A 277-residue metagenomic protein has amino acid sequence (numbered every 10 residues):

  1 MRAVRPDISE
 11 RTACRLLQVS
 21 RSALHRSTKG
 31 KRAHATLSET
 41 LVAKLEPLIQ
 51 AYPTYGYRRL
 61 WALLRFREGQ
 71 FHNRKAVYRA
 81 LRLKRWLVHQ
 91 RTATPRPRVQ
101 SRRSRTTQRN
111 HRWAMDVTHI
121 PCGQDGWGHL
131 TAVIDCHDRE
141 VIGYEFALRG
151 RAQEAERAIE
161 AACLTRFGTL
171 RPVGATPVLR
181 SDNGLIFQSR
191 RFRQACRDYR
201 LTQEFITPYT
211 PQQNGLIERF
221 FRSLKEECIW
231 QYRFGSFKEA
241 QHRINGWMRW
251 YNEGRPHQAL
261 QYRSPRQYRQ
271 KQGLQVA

Functional and structural regions predicted by a protein language model:
M1-A277: Charged DNA-binding/catalytic regions of mobile-element recombinases
